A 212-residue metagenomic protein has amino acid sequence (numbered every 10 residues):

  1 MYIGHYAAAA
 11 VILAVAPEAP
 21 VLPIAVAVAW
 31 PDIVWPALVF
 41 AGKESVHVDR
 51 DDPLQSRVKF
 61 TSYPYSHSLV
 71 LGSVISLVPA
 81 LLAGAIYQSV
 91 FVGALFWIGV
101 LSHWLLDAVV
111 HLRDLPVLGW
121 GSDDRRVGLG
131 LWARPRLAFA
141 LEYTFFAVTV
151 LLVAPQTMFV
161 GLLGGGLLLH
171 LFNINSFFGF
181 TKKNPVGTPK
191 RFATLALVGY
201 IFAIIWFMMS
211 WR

Functional and structural regions predicted by a protein language model:
M1-R212: N-terminal membrane-targeting hydrophobic helices
